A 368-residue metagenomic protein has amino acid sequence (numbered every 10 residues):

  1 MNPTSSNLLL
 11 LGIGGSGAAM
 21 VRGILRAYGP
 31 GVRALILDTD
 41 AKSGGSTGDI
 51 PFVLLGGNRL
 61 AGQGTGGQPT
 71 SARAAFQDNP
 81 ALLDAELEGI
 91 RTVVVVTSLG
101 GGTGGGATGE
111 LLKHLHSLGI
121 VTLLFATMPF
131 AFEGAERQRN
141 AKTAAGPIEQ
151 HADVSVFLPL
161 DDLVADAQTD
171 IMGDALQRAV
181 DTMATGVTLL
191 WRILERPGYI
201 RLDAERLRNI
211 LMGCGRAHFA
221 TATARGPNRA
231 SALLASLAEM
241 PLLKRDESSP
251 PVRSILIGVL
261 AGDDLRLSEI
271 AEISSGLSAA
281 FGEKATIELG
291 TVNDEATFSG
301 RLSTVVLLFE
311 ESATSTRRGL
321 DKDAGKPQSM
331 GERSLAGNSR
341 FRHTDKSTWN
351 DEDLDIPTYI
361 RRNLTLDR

Functional and structural regions predicted by a protein language model:
M1-R368: Tubulin/FtsZ superfamily GTPase core signature
